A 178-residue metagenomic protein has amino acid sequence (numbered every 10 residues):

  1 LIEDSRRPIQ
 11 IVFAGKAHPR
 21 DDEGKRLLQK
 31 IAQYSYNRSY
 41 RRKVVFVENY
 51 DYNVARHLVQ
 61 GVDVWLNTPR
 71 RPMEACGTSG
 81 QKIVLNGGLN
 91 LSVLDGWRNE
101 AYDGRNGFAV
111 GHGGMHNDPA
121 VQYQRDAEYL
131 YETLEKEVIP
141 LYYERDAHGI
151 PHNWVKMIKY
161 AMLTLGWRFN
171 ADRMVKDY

Functional and structural regions predicted by a protein language model:
L1: A conserved mid-protein helix/loop that constitutes part of the nucleotide-sugar donor-binding site
S5, F13-R56: Nucleotide-activated donor-binding/catalytic signature segment of Leloir-type glycosyltransferases, i.e., the conserved
R7, V59-F169, R173-D177: Catalytic binding pocket for nucleotide-activated donors in carbohydrate/polymer assembly enzymes
Q10: Charged active-site motifs of nucleotide-sugar-dependent glycosyltransferases
